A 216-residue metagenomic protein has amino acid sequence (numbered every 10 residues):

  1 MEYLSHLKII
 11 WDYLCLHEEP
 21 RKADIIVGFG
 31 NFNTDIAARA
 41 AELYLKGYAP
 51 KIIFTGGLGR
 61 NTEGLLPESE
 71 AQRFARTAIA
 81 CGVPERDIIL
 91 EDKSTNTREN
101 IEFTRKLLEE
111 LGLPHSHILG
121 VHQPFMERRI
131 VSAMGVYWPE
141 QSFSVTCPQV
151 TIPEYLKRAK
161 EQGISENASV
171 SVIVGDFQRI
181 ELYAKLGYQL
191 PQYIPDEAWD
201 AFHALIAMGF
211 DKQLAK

Functional and structural regions predicted by a protein language model:
M1-S169, K216: A structural signal for short, hydrophobic/glycine-enriched beta-strand patches
L156-K216: A conserved mid-domain beta-alpha-beta active-site/ligand-binding segment of alpha/beta enzyme cores
